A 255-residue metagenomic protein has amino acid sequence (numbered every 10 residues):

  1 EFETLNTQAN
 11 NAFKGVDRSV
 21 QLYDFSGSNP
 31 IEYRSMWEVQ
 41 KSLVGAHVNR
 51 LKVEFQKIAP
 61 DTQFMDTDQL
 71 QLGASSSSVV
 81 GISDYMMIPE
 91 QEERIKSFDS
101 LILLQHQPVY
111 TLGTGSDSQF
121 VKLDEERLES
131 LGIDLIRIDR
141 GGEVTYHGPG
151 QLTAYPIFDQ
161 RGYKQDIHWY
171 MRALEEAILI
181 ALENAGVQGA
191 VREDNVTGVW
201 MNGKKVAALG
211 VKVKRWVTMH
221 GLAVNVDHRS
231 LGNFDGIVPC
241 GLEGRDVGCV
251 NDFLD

Functional and structural regions predicted by a protein language model:
E1-W200, K205-V206: N-terminal lobe of the biotin/lipoate ligase/transferase fold
H106-Q107, T114, V213, V226-H228: Residues immediately flanking
Y110-T111, Q119, W216, L231-N233: Short, acidic Gly/Pro/Ser/Thr-rich loop/turn segments
G189-R192, H220, L231-G236: Short conserved catalytic/interaction loops centered on acidic-Pro-aromatic/His motifs
K205-V213: Glycine-rich, charged/polar anion/phosphate-binding loops that engage phosphate groups from diverse ligands
K214-G232: Conserved phosphate/anionic-ligand binding catalytic regions in large, soluble enzymes, centered on
L231-D255: A hydrophobic, small-residue-rich beta->alpha segment in the mid-to-C-terminal subdomain of diverse proteins
